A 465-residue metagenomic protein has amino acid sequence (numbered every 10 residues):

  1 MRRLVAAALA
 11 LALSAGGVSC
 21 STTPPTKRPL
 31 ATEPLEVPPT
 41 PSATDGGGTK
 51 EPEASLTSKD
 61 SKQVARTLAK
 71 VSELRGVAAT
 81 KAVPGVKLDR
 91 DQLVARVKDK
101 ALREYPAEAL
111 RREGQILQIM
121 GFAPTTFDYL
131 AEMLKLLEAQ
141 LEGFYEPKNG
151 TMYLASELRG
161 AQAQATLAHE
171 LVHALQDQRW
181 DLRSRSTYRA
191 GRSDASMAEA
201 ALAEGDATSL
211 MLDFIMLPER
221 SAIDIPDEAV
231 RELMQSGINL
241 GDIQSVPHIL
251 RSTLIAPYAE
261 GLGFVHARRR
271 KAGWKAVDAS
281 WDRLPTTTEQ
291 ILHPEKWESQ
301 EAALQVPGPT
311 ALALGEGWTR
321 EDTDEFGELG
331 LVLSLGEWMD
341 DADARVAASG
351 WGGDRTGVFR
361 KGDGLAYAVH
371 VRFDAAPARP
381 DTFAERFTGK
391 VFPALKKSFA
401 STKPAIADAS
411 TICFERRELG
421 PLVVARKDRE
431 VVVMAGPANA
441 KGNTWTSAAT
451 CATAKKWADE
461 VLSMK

Functional and structural regions predicted by a protein language model:
A7-G17: Bacterial N-terminal signal peptides
G17-P24: Bacterial signal peptide processing site
K62-M152, S156-A161: Auxiliary, metal-adjacent structural segments of Zn-dependent hydrolase domains
T67, D177-R183, T187-R231: Post-HExxH zinc-binding segment in Zn-dependent metallohydrolases
K70, I238-L365: Pan-zinc metallopeptidase signature
T80-K100, A190-D194, D224-L233, R283-T286: Acidic helix-start/capping segments at beta-turn-to-alpha-helix junctions
T151, A163-D177, R360-A378, T388 (+2 more regions): A short, solvent-exposed beta-edge/loop patch
M152-A168, A195-E199: Short pre-active-site segment immediately N-terminal to the catalytic Zn-binding motif
